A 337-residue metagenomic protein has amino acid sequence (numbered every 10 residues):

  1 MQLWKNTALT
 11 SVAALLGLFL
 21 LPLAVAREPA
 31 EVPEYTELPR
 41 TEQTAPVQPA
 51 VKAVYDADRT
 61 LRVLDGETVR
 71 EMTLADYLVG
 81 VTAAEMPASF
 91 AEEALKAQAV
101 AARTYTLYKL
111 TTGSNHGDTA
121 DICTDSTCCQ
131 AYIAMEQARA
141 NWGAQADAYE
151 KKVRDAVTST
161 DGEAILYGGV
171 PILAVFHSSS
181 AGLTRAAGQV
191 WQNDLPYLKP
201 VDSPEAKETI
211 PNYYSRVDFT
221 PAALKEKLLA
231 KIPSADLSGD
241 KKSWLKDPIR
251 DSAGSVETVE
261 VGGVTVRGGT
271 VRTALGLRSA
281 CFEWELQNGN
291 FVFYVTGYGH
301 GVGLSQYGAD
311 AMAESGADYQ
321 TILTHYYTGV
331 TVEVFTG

Functional and structural regions predicted by a protein language model:
M1-G337: Conserved, single-site charged/polar hotspot
